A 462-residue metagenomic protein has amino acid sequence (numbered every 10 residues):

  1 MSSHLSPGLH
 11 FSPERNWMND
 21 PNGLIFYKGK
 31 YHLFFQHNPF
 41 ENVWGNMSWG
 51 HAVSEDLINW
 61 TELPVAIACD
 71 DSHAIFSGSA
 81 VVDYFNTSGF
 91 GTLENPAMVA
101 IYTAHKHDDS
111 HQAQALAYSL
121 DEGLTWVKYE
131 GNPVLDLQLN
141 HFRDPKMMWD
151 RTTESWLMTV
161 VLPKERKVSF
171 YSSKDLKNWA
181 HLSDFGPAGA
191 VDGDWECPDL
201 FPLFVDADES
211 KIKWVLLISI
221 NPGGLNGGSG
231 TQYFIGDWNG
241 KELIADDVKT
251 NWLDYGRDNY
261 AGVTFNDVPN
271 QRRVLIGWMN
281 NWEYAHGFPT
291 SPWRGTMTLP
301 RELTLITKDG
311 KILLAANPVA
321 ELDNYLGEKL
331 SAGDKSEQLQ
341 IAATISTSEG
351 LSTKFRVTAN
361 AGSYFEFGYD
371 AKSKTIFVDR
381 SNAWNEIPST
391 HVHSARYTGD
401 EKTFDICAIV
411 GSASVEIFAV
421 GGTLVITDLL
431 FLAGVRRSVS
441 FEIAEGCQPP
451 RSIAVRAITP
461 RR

Functional and structural regions predicted by a protein language model:
M1-P145, W149-W195, F204-Y255, M279-K329 (+3 more regions): Beta-rich carbohydrate-recognition and catalytic domains
A207-E209, I235-R462: Beta-rich accessory regions
